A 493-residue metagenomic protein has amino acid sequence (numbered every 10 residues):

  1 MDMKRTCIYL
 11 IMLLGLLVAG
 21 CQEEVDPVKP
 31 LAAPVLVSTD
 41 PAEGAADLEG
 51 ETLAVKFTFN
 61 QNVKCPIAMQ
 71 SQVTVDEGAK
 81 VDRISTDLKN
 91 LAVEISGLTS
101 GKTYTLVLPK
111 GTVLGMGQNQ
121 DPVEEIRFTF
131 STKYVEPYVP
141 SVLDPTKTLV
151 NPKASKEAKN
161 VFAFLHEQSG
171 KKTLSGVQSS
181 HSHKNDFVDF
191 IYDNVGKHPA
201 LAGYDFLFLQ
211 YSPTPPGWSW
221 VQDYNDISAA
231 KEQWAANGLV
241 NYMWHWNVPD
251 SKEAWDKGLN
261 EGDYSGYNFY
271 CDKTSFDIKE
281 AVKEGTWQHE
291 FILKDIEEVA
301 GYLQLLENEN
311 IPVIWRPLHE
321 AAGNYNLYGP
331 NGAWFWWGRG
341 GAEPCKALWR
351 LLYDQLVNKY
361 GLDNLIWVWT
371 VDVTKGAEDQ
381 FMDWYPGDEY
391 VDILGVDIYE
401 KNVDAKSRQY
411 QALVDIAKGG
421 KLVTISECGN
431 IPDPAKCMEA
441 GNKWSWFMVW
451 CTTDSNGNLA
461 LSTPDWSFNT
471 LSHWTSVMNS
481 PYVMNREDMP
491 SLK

Functional and structural regions predicted by a protein language model:
L17-G20: C-terminal motif of bacterial Sec signal peptides marking the signal peptidase cleavage site
E23-S71, E124-E136: N-terminal non-catalytic regions of secreted/periplasmic and cell-surface proteins
E51-V73, K89-F128: Extracytoplasmic/surface-exposed domains of secreted proteins that mediate cell-envelope carbohydrate/peptidoglycan
K133-L207, S212-D223, A435-K436, D488-M489: N-terminal module-boundary/linker segments of secreted carbohydrate-active enzymes
V177-Q178, R316-L318, W349-D379, K421-N430: Aromatic-lined carbohydrate-recognition surfaces of secreted/lumenal glycan-active proteins
Q178, K421-K493: Substrate-binding cleft of secreted/luminal carbohydrate-active enzymes
Y204, F381-V403, M448-W450: Aromatic- and acid-rich polysaccharide-binding/catalytic face of secreted or lumenal carbohydrate-active enzymes
P216-Y353, N358, L362: Substrate-binding cleft of extracellular glycoside hydrolase catalytic domains
